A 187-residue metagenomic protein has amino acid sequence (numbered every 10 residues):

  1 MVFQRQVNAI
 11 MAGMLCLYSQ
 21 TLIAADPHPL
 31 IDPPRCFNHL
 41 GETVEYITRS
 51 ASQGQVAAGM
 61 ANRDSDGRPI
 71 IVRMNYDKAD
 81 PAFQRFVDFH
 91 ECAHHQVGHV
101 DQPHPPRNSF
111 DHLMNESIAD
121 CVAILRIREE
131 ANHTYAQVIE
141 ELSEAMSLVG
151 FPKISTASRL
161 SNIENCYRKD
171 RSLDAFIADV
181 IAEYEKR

Functional and structural regions predicted by a protein language model:
M1-I10: Bacterial N-terminal signal peptides that target proteins for export
S19-Q20: N-terminal signal peptide c-region/cleavage motif recognized by signal peptidases
A24-S50: Short N-terminal segments immediately surrounding and downstream of signal-peptide cleavage
I47-P81, C92-V100: Active-site scaffold of zinc-dependent metalloenzymes
K78-F83, V87, S109-S117: Soluble non-cytosolic domains of exported or imported proteins
C92-S109, R126-A131: Catalytic Zn2+-binding segment of zinc metalloproteases
S109-Y135: Post-HExxH zinc-binding segment in Zn-dependent metallohydrolases
E129-R187: Long, well-structured alpha-helical subdomains associated with metal-dependent extracellular/ecto-lumenal hydrolases
